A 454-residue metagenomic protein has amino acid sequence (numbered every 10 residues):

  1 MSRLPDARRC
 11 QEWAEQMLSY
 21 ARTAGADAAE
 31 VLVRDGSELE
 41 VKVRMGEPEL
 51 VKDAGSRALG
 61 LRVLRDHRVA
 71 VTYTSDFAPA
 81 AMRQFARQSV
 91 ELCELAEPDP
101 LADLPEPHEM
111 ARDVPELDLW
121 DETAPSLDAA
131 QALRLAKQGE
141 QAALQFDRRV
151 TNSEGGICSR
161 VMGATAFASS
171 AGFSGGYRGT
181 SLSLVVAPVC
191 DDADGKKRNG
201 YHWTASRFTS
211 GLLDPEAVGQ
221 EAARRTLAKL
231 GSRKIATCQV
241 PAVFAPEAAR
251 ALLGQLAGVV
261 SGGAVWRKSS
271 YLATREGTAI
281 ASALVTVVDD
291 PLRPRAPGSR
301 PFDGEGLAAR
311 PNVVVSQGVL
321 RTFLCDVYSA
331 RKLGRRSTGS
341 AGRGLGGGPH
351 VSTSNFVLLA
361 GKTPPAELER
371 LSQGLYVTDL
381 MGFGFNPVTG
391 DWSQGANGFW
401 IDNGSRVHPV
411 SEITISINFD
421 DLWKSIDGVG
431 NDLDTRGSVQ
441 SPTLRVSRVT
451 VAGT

Functional and structural regions predicted by a protein language model:
M1-R300, G304-R310, S316-V319, N403-S405 (+3 more regions): Active-site bordering "gate/hinge" segments that shape substrate access to catalytic or cofactor-binding pockets
E116, T274-T454: Dual-mode signal for accessory low-complexity, basic/Gly-rich regions
